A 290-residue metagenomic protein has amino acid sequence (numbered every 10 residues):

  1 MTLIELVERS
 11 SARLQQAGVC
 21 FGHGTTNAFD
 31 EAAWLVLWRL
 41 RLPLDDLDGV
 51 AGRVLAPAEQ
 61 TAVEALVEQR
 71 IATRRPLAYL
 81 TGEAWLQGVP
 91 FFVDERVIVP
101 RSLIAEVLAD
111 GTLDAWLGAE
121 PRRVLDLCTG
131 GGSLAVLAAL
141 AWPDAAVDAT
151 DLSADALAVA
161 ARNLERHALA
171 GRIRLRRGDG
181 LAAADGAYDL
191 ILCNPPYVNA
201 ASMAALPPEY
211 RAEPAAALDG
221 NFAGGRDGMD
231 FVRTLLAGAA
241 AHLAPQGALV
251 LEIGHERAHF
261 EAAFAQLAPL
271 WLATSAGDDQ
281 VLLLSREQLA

Functional and structural regions predicted by a protein language model:
M1-L86: N-terminal auxiliary segments of SAM/dcSAM-dependent transferases
V7, A32, V63-E64, A135 (+3 more regions): A general structural signal for well-ordered alpha-helical segments in protein cores
A17-G22, G111-A119, A168, L243: Alpha-helix termini
A33-L37, E68, V136, C193 (+1 more regions): Generic alpha-helical structural context detector
V50-R53, P57, T61-D144, L152-V159 (+1 more regions): SAM-dependent Rossmann-like transferase core, predominantly class I methyltransferases with a strong bias toward
A109-T112, A145-A146, T150-A290: S-adenosylmethionine
